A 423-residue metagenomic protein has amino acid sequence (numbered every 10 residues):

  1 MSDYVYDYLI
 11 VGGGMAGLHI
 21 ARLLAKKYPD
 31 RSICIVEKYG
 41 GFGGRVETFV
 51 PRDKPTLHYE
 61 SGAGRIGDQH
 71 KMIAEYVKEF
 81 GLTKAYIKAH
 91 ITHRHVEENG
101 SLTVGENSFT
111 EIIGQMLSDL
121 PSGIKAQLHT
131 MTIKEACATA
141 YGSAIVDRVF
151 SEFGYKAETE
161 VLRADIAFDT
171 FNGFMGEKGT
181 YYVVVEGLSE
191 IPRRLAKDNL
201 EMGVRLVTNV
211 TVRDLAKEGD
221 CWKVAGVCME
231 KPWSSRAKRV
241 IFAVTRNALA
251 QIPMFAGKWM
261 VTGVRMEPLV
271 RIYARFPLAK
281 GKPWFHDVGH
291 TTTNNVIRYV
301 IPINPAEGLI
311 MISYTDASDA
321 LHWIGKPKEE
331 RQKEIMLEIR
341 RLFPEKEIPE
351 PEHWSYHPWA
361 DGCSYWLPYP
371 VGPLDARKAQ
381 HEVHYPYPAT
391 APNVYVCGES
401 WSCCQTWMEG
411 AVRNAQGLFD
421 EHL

Functional and structural regions predicted by a protein language model:
V5-I35: N-terminal Rossmann-like FAD-binding beta1-loop-alpha1 element of flavoenzymes
H19, K27, D287, T293-L423: Conserved flavin/dinucleotide-binding core of flavoenzymes
A25-R52: Glycine-rich FAD pyrophosphate-binding loop
K26, A216-K217, A225-F285: Central helical "cap/lid" subdomain
G43, V77, C137, L195 (+10 more regions): Generic structural signal for small/hydrophobic residues in well-ordered secondary structure, especially within
K54-A126: Dinucleotide-binding Rossmann-like beta1-alpha1 core, especially the glycine-rich loop that anchors the ADP
N99-V104, R213-G226, W359-R377: Charged, often glycine-rich, active-site loop that binds/positions anionic groups
P121-D214, C221-C228, R236, A243 (+2 more regions): Active-site/ligand-binding neighborhood in enzyme catalytic cores
